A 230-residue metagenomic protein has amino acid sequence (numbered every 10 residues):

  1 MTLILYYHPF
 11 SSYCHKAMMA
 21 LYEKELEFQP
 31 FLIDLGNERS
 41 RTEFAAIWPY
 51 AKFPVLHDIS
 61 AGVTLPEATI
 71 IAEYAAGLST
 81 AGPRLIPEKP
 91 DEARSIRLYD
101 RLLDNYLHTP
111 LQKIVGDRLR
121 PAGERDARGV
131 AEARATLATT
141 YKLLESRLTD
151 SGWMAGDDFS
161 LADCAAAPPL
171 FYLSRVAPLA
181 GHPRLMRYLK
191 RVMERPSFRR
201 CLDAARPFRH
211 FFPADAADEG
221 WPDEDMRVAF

Functional and structural regions predicted by a protein language model:
M1-A131, R227-F230: GST-like domain detector, emphasizing the conserved glutathione-binding G-site in the N-terminal thioredoxin-like
H8, D34, L161, A205-R206: Short, solvent-exposed turn/loop segments enriched in Gly/Ser/Thr/Pro and often Arg
E25, I114-L119, H182, P207-F208 (+1 more regions): Juxtamembrane/interface motifs at transmembrane-helix termini
Q29, P83, G156, R200-C201: A local structural micro-motif
G82, L119, P178, R209-F212: A short hydrophobic/aromatic micro-motif that marks alpha-helical segments and, especially, helix-coil
E88, R200-F208: Short, flexible loop/turn segments with low-complexity composition
Y99, L103-P196, D203, F230: GST-like fold's C-terminal all-alpha helical module
A205-F230: Acidic/histidine-enriched, glycine/proline-rich intrinsically disordered or flexible terminal extensions
